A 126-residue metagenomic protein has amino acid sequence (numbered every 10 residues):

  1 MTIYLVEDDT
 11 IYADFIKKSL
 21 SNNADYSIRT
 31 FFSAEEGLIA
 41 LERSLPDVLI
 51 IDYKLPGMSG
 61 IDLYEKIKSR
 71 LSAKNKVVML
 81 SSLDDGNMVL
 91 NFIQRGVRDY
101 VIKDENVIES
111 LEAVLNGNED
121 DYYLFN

Functional and structural regions predicted by a protein language model:
E7: Conserved acidic carboxylate
T10-R29: Two-component/phosphorelay signaling modules centered on CheY-like receiver
T30-V48: Acidic, metal-coordinating helix/loop segments flanking the phosphotransfer/catalytic sites of two-component signaling
S33, S59-D62: Acidic catalytic/metal-coordinating carboxylates
D52, S81: Active-site residues of response regulator receiver
P56: The feature encodes the CheY-like receiver
I61-A73: Short amphipathic alpha-helix used as the core "switch/output" element in two-component signaling
D62, D84-V101, E105, E109: Alpha4 helix (beta4-alpha4-beta5 surface) of REC/receiver domains from two-component response regulators
